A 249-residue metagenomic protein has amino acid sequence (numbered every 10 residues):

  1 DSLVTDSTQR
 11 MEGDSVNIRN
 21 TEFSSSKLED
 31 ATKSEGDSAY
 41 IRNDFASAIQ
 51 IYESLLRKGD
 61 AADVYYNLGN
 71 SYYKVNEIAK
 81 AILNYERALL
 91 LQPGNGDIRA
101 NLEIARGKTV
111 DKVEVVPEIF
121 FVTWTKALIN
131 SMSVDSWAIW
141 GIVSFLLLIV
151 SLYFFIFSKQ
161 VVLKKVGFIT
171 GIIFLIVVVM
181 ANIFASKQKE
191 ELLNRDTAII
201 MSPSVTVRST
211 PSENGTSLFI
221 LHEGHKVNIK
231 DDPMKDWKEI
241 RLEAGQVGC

Functional and structural regions predicted by a protein language model:
D111-F157: Membrane-embedded alpha-helical segments of integral membrane proteins
S209-E223: SH3/SH3-like (including bacterial SH3b) beta-barrel domains that bind proline-rich motifs or cell-wall ligands
F219-C249: SH3/SH3-like beta-barrel superfamily modules
